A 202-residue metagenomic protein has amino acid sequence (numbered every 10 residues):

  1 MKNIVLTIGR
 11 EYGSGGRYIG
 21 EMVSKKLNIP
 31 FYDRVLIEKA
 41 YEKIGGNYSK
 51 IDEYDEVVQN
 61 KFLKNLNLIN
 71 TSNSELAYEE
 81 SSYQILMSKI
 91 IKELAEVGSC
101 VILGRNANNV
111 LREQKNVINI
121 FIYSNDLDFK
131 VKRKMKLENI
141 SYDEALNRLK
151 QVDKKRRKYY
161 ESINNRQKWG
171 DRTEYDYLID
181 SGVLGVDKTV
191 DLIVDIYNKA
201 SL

Functional and structural regions predicted by a protein language model:
N3-T7, S99-V101: Residue-level preference for the first positions of well-ordered beta-strands
L6-S24: Glycine-rich phosphate-binding P-loop
P30-E42: Short beta-strand-centered segment that lines the nucleotide-binding/catalytic pocket of NTP-utilizing
F31, V117-F121, D176-L178: Conserved beta-strand scaffold positions in the cores of enzyme catalytic domains, especially in NTP/NDP-utilizing
Y41-S99: ATP-dependent small-molecule kinase phosphotransfer cores that center on conserved nucleotide phosphate-binding segments
N60-L66, S141-V186: Small-molecule kinase domains that catalyze NTP-dependent phosphoryl transfer to phosphate-bearing small molecules
S88, V186-V194: Short, amphipathic alpha-helical "lid/cap" segments that border enzyme active or binding sites
I90-E138: ATP-dependent NMP and nucleoside kinases share a basic, alpha-helical "lid"
